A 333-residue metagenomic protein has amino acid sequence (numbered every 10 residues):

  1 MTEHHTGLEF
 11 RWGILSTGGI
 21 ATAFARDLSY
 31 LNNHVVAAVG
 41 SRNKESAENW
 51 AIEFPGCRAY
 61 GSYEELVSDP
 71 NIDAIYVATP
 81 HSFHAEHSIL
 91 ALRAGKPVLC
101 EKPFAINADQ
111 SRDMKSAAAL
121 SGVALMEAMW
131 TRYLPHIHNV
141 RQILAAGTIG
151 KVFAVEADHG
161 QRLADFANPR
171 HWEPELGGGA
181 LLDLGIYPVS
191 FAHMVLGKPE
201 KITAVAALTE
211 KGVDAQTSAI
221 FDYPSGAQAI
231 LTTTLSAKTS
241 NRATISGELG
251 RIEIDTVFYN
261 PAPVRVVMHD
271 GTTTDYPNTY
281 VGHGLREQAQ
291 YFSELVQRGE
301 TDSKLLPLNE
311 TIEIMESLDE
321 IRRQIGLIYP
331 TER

Functional and structural regions predicted by a protein language model:
M1-F54: N-terminal Rossmann-like dinucleotide-binding module
M1-T6, A74-Y76, E294-R333: C-terminal helix-rich "cap/oligomerization" subdomain common to oxidoreductases
T2, S190-P263, T279, F292-R298: Contiguous beta-strand/loop segments that form the cofactor/metal-binding neighborhood of enzyme cores
E45, F54-A117: Beta-loop-alpha module in the N-terminal Rossmann-like domain of NAD(P)-dependent dehydrogenases, especially those
G61, C100, L125-E127, I254: Hydrophobic residues in well-ordered beta-strands that form the structural core
D113-W130, K151-F153: Rossmann-fold dehydrogenase core element
T131-T203, E210: Predominantly a Rossmann-like dinucleotide-binding segment in NAD(P)-dependent oxidoreductases
T279-Q290, L306: Active-site loop of classical SDR/Rossmann-like NAD(P)-dependent oxidoreductases, centered on the catalytic Tyr-X3-Lys
